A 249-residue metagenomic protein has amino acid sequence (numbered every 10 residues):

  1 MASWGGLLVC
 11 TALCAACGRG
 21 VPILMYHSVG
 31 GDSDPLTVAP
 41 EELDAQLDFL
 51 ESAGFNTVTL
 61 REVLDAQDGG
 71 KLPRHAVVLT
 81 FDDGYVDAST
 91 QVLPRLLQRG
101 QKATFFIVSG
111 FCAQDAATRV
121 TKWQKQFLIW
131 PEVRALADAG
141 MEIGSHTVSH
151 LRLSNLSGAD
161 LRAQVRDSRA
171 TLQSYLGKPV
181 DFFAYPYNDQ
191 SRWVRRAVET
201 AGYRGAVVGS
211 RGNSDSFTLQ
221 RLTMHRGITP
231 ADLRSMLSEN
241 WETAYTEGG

Functional and structural regions predicted by a protein language model:
G5-G20: Bacterial Sec-dependent signal peptides at the C-terminal "C-region" and cleavage site
A16-T80, V86-Q91, N155-G249: C-terminal active-site subregion of NodB/CE4 polysaccharide deacetylases
M25-V29, V108-S109, H146-V148: Short loop/turn segments at strand-loop or loop-helix junctions that form parts of catalytic or ligand-binding pockets
D32-S33, A113-T118, L151-L156: A short acidic, helix-capping loop that chelates divalent metal ions and anchors anionic groups
F81-D82, S145: Active-site flanking residues adjacent to catalytic metal/cofactor-binding acidic residues
P94-Q101, Q126-G144, E199: Acidic (Asp/Glu)-rich catalytic clusters
G100-W123: A short, conserved beta-to-alpha structural element at the edge of catalytic cores that scaffolds binding
E142-H150, P186: Histidine-centered catalytic micro-motifs
